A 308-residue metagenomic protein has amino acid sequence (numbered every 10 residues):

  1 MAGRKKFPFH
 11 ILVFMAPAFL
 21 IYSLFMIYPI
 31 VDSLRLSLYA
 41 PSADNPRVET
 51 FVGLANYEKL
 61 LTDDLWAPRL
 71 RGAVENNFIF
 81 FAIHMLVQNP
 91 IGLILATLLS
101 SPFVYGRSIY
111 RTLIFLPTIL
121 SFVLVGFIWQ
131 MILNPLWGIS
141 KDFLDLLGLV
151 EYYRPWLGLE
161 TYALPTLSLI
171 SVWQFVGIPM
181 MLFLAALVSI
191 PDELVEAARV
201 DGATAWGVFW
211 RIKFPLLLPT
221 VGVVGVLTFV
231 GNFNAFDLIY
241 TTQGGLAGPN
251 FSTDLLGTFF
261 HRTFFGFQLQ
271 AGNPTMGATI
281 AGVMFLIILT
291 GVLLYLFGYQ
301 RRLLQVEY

Functional and structural regions predicted by a protein language model:
G3-Y308: A structural signal for multi-pass alpha-helical bundles of membrane permease subunits that mediate small-molecule
